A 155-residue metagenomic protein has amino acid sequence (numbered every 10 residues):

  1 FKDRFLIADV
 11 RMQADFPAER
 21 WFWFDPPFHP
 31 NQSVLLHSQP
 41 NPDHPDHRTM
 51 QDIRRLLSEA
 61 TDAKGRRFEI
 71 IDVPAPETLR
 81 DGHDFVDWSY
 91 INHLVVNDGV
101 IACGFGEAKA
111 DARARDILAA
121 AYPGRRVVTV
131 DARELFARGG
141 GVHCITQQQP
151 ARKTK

Functional and structural regions predicted by a protein language model:
F1-K155: The feature marks the mature, well-folded catalytic cores of soluble enzymes
